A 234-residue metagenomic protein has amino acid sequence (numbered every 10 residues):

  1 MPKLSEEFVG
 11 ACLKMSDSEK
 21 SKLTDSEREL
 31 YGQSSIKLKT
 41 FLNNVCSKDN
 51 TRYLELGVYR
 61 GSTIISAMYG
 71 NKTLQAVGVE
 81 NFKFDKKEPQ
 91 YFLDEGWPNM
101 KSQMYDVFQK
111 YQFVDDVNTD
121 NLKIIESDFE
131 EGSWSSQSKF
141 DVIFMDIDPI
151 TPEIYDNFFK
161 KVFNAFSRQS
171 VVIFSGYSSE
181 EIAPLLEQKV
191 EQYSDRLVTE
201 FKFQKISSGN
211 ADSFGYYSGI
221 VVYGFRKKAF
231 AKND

Functional and structural regions predicted by a protein language model:
P2-K48: Class I SAM-dependent methyltransferase Rossmann-like catalytic core, especially the SAM/SAH-binding loop
E27-R28, N43-D234: S-adenosylmethionine/decaboxylated-SAM
